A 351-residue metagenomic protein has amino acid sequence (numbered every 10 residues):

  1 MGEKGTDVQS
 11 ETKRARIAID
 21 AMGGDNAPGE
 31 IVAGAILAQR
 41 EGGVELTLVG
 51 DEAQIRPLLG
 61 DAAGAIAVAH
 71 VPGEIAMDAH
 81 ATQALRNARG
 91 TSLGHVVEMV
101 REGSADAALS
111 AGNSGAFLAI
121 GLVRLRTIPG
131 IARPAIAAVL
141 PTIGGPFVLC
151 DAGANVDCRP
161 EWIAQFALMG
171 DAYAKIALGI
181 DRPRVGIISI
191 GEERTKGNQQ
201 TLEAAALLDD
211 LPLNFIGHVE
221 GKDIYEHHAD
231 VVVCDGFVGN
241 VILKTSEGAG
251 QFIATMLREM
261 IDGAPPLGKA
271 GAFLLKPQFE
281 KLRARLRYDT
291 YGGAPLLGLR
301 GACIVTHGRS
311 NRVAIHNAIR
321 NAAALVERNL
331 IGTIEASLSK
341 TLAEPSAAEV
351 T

Functional and structural regions predicted by a protein language model:
G2-Q54: N-terminal phosphate-binding or glycine-rich loops at protein starts, especially the Walker A/P-loop of NTPases
I17-G29, L85, A154-A164, V305-N311: Short, glycine-rich nucleotide/cofactor-binding loops
D20, V49-G50, A69, S110-G112 (+6 more regions): Short beta-strand segments
G29-E30, E45-A53, V156-G221, D230 (+1 more regions): Glycine-rich phosphate/diphosphate-binding loop of Rossmann-like nucleotide-binding domains
A62-A105: Phosphate/nucleotide-donor binding subsite
D106, G112-W162, F166-A167: Glycine/threonine-rich beta-strand-loop-alpha-helix active-site module that forms ligand/phosphate-binding
L122-L149, H228-V232, G236-T351: Glycine-rich phosphate/nucleotide-binding loop
